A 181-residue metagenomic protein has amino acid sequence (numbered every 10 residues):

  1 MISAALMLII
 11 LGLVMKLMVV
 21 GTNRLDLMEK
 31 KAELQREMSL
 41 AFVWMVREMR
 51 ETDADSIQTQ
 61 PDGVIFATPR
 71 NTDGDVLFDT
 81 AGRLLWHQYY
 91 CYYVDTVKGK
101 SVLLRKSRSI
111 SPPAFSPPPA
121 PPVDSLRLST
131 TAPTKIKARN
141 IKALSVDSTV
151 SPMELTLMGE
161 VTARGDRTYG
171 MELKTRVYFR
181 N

Functional and structural regions predicted by a protein language model:
M1-E51: Aliphatic-rich helix starts adjacent to a transmembrane/signal segment
R50-T59: Short, well-structured beta-strand/strand-turn elements
P61-D147: Type IV pilin-like appendage domain
R127-N181: Short linear sequence signals and composition-biased patches located at protein termini or domain-edge surfaces
